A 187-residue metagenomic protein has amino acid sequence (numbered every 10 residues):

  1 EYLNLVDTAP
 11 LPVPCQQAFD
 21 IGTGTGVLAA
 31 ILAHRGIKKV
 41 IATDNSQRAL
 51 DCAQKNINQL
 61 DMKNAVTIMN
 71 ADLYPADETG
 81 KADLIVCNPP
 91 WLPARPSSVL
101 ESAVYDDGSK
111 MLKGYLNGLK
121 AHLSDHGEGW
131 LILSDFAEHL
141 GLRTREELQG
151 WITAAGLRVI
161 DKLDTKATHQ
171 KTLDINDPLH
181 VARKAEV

Functional and structural regions predicted by a protein language model:
L3-E78, L84-C87, L92-A94: Conserved SAM/SAH cofactor-binding pocket of Class I
R48-A49, P89-G114: Mobile active-site "lid"/loop adjacent to the S-adenosyl-L-methionine
W91-L92, S134-H139: Short "lid" loop at the C-terminus of a central beta-strand within the Rossmann-like core of SAM-dependent
V99-V104, A137-R143, D177-H180: Short, flexible/disordered intra-domain loops and linkers
L112-D125: A short glycine-rich, Lys/Arg-flanked "PGG" loop and its adjoining helix->strand segment in the class I
Y115, T144-L148: A general structural detector for well-ordered alpha-helical segments in enzyme core domains, enriched
G127-L133: Conserved beta-strand signature within the Rossmann-like core of class I S-adenosyl-L-methionine
L140, L148-V187: Class I S-adenosyl-L-methionine
